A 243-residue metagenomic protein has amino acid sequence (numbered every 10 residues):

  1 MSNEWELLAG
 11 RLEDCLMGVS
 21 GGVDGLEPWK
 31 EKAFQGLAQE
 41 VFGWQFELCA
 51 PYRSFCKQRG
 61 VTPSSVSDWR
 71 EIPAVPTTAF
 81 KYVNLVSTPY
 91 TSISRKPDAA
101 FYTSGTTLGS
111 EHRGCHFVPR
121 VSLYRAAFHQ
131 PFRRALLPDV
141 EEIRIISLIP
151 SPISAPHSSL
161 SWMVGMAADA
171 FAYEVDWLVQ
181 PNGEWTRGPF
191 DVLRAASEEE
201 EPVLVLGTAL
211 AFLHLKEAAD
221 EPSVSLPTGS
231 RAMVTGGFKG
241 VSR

Functional and structural regions predicted by a protein language model:
S2-V19, G25, W29-W44, L48-Y52 (+4 more regions): Active-site glycine/GP-rich loop and adjacent strand/helix microenvironment that borders small-molecule binding pockets
P28, K32, W44-Y102, S110-F117 (+1 more regions): Active-site diphosphate/adenylate-binding microenvironment
S65-V66, S87, V121-L123, A167 (+1 more regions): Alpha-helix boundary/interfacial micro-motifs
R95, Y124-A127, W185: Short secondary-structure boundary/capping elements
S104-A155: Conserved adenylate-forming
L160: Residue(s) in the substrate-gating loop at a strand-loop-helix junction that position the organic substrate next
M163: A glycine- and small-aliphatic-rich helix-loop capping segment at beta-alpha/alpha-beta transitions that lines
